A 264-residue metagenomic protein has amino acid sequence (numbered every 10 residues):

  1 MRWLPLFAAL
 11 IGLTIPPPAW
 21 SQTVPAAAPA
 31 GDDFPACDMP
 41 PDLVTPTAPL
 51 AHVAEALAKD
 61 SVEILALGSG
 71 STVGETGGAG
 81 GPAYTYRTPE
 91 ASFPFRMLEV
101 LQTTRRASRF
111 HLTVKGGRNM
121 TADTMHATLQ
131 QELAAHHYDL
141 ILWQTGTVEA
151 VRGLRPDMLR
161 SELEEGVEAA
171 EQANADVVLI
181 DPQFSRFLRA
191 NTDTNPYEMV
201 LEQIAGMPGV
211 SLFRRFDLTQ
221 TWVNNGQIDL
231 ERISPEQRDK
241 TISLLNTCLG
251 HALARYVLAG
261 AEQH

Functional and structural regions predicted by a protein language model:
M1-A8: Sec-dependent signal peptide recognition, specifically the positively charged N-region followed immediately by
A19-S21: Boundary at the C-terminal end of the N-terminal hydrophobic targeting segment
F34-V114, Q131-A135: Serine-esterase "nucleophile elbow" of acetyl-processing enzymes
M39, V114-M120, L142-V151: Cell-envelope and extracellular/periplasmic
T47-H52, A122-L133, D157-G166: Alpha-helical scaffolding within the catalytic cores of extracellular/periplasmic polymer-degrading hydrolases
Q144-T147, A169-E198: Active-site segments of SGNH/GDSL-like serine hydrolases that catalyze O-acetyl group transfer/hydrolysis on lipids
S185-H264: Catalytic His-Asp segment of secreted/periplasmic serine-dependent ester chemistry enzymes
